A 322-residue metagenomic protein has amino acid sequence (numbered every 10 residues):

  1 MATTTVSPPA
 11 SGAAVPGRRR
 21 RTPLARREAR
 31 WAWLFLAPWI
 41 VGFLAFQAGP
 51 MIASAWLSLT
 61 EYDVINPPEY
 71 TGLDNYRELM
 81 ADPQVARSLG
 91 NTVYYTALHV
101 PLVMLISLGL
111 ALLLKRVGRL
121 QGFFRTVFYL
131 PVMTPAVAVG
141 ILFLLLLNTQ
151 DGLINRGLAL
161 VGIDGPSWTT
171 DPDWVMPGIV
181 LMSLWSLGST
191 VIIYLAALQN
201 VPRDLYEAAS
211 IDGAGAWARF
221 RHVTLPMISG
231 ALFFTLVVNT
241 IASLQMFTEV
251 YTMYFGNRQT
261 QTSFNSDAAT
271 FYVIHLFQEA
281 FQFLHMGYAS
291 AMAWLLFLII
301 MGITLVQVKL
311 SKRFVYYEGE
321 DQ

Functional and structural regions predicted by a protein language model:
M1-R26: Short, Lys/Arg-rich, polar N-terminal cytosolic tail immediately upstream of the first transmembrane signal-anchor
E28-Q322: A structural signal for multi-pass alpha-helical bundles of membrane permease subunits that mediate small-molecule
